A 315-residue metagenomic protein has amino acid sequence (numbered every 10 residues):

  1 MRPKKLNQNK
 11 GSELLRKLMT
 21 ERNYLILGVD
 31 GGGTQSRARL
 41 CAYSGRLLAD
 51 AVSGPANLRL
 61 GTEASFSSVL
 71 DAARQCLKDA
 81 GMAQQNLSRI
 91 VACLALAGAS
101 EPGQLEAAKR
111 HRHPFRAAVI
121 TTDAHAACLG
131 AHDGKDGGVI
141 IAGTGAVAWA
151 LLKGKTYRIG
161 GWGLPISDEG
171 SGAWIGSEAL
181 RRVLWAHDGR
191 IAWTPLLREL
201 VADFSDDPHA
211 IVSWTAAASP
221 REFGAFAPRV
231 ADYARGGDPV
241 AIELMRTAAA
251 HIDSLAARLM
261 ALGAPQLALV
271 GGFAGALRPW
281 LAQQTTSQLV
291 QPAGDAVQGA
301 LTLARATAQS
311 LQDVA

Functional and structural regions predicted by a protein language model:
R2-K4, K10-S88, G130-G138, L180-A315: ATP-binding/phosphotransfer module of carbohydrate and carboxylate kinases, centering on a glycine-rich
V91, G98-W193, A315: Phosphate-binding/catalytic loop of phosphoryl-transfer enzymes
C93-A95, E199: Short catalytic-loop micro-motif centered on adjacent basic/acidic residues
L96-G98, L262: N-terminal loops that bind phosphate or other acidic moieties and the adjacent beta-alpha structural core
